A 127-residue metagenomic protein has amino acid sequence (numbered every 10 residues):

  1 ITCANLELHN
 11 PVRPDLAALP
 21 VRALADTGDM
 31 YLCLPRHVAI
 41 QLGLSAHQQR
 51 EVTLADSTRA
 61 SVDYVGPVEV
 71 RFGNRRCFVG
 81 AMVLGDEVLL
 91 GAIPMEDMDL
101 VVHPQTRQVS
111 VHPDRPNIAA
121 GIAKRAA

Functional and structural regions predicted by a protein language model:
I1-A127: Pepsin/retropepsin-fold aspartyl endopeptidases
